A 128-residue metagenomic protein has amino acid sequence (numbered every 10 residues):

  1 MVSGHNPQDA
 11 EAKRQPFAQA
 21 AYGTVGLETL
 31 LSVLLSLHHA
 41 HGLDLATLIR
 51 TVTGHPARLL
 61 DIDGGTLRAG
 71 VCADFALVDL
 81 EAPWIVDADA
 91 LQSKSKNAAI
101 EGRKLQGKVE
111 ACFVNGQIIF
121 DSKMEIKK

Functional and structural regions predicted by a protein language model:
M1-S3: Hydrophobic faces of well-ordered beta-strands that scaffold small-molecule active sites in alpha/beta enzyme cores
H5, K128: Catalytic pocket of metal/acid-base enzymes, prominently hydrolases
N6-A82: His/Asp/Glu-enriched, well-ordered alpha-helical/loop segment that forms or immediately abuts the divalent-metal
P16, C72-K127: C-terminal cap of metal-dependent C-N hydrolases
